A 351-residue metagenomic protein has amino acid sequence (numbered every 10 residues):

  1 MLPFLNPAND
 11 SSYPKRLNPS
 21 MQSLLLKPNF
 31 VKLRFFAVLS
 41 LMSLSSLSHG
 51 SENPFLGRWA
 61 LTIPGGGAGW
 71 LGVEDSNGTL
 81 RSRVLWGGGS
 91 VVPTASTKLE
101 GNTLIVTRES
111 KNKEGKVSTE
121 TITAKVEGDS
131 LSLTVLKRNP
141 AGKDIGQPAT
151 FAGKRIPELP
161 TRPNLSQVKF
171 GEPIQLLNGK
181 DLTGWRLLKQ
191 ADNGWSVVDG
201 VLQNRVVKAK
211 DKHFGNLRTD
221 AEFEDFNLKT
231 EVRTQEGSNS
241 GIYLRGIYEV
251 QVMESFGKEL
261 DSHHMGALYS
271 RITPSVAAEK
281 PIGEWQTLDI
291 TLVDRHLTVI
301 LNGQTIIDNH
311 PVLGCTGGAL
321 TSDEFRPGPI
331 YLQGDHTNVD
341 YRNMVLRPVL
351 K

Functional and structural regions predicted by a protein language model:
M1-K32: N-terminal secretory signal peptides that target proteins for export/translocation
P19, L25, F35-A37, K111 (+2 more regions): Sequence-pattern detector for short linear motifs and compositional/periodic biases rather than a specific fold
R34-S45: Bacterial N-terminal signal peptides
S46-G50: Sec/Tat signal peptide C-region and signal peptidase I cleavage site
S51-K351: Carbohydrate-interacting regions of secretory-pathway proteins
